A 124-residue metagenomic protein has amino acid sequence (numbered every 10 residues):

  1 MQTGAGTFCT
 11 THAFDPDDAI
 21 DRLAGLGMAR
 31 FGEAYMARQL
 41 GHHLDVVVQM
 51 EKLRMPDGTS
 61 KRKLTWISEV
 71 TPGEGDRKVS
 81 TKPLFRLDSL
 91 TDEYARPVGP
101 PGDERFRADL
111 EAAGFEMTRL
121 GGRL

Functional and structural regions predicted by a protein language model:
M1-V46, W66: Conserved P-loop NTPase nucleotide-binding/switch module
C9-T10, Q49, E69, R86: Structural signal for conserved beta-strand scaffold positions within catalytic alpha/beta enzyme cores
F14, A19-R22, A37, R54 (+3 more regions): General "foldedness" signal
M36-E74: Phosphate-binding/switch region of NTP-binding enzymes
G58-L124: NTP-binding/hydrolysis catalytic cores, primarily Walker-type P-loop NTPases
